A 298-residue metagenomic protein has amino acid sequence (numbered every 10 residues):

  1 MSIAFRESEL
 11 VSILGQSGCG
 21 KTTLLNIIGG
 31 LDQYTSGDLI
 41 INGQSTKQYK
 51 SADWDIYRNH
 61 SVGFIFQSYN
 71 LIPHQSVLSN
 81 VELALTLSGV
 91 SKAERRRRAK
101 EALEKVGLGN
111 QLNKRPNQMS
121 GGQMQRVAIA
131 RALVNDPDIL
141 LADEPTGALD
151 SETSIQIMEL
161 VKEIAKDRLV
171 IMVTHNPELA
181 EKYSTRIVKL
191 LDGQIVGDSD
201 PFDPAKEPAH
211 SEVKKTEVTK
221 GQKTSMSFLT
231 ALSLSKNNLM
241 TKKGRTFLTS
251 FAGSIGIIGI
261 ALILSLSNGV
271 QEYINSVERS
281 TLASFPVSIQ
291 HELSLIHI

Functional and structural regions predicted by a protein language model:
L14-Q16: The feature captures the beta-strand-to-loop junction immediately N-terminal to the Walker
G29: Helix-to-loop junction immediately C-terminal to a conserved catalytic motif
R115-Q125: Conserved ABC ATPase signature
D136: Conserved catalytic motifs of ABC-family nucleotide-binding domains
L140-D143: Catalytic Walker B motif of ABC-type/P-loop ATPase nucleotide-binding domains
R245, I258-S288: Alpha-helical transmembrane segments
H297-I298: Conserved small/polar residues in nucleotide/adenosyl-binding loops
